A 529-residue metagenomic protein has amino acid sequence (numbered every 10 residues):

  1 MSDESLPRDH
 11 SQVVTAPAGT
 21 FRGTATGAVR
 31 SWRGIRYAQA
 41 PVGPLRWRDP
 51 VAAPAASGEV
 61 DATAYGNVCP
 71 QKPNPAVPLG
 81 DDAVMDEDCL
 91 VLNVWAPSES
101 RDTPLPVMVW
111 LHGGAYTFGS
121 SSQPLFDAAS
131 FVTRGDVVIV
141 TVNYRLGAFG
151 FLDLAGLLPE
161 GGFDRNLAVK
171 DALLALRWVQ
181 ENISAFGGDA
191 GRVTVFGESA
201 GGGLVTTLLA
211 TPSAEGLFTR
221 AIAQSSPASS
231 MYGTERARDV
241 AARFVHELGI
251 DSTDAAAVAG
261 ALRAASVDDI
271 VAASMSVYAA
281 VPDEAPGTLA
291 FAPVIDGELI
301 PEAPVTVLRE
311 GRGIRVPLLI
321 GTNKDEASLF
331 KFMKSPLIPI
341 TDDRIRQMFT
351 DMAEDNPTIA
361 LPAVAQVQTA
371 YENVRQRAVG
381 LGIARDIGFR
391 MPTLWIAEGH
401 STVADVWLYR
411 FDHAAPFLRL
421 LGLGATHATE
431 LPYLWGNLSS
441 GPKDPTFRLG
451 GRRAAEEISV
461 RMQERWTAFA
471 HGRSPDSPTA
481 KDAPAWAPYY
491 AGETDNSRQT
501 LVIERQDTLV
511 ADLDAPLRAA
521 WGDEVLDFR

Functional and structural regions predicted by a protein language model:
M1-N166, D444-M462, A470-D482, D507 (+1 more regions): Non-catalytic accessory segments of hydrolases
G113, L167-D171, S199-G202: Active-site loop->helix "elbow" adjoining a glycine-rich segment at hydrolase catalytic centers
G162-S184, A242-R243: Alpha/beta-hydrolase active-site loop
E181, E215, Q224-Q347, A378-G399: Substrate-access "cap/lid" subdomains that shape and gate the entrance to catalytic or ligand-binding pockets
F186-E198: Alpha/beta-hydrolase fold nucleophile elbow
G197-A200, S225: Catalytic nucleophile serine of serine hydrolases, specifically the conserved "nucleophile elbow" pentapeptide
G202-A214: Short glycine-enriched nucleophile-adjacent loop and the immediately C-terminal alpha-helix near the catalytic center
R390-R529: Mobile gating loops/cap/lid regions near enzyme active sites that modulate substrate access
